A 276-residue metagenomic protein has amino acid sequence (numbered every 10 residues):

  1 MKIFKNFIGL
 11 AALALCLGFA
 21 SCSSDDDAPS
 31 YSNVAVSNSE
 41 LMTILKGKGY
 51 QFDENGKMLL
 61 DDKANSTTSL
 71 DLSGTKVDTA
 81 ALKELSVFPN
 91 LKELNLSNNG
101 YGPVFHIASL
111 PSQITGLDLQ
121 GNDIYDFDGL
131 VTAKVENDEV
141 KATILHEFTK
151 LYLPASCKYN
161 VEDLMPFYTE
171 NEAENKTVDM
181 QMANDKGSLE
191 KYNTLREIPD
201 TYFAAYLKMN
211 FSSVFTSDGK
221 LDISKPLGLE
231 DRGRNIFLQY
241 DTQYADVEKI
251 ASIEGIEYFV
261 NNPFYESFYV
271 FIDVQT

Functional and structural regions predicted by a protein language model:
M1-G9: Bacterial N-terminal signal peptides that target proteins for export
L17-S21: C-terminal motif of bacterial Sec signal peptides marking the signal peptidase cleavage site
C22-K76, A80-E84, D123, K134-V135 (+1 more regions): N-terminal capping/linker segments that flank leucine-rich repeat
L91, L96, F268-I272: Predominantly extracellular/secreted and cell-surface proteins with exposed, flexible low-complexity segments
N98-G102, I107-A155: Ankyrin-repeat and related helical/solenoid repeat scaffolds used for protein-protein interactions
